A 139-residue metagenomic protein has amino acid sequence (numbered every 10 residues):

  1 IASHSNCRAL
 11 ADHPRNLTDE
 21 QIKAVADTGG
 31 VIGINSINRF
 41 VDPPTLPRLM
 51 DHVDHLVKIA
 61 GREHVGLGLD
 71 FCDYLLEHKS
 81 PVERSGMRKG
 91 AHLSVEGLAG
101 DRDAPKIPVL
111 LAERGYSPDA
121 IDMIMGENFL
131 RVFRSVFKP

Functional and structural regions predicted by a protein language model:
I1, P14-G30, P47-E63: Histidine/acidic residue-rich metal-binding segments in metalloenzymes
I1-C7: Acidic, His- and aromatic-enriched active-site or binding-groove loops in soluble protein domains that engage sugars
S3, L49-H64, R84-L93, G126 (+1 more regions): Short, electropositive alpha-helical surface patch
H4, I32, D70, I121: Conserved, mostly hydrophobic/aromatic
C7-L10, N38-D42, D73-L75: Active-site environment of divalent metal-dependent phosphoester hydrolases
N16, P43, P47, L98-R102: Soluble non-cytosolic domains of exported or imported proteins
S36, A60-V82, G90-L93, G97: Short acidic/histidine-rich active-site segments
E96-P139: Mid-to-C-terminal alpha-helical segments outside catalytic/metal-binding sites
